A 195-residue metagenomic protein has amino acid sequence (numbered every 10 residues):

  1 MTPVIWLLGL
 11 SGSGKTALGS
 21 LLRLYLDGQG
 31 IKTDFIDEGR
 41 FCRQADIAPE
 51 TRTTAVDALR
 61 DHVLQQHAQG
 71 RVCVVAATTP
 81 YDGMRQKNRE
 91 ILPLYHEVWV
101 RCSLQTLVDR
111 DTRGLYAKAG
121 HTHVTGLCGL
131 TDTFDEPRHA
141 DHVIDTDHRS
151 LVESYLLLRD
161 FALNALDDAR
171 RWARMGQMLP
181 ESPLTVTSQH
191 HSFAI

Functional and structural regions predicted by a protein language model:
V4: Walker A (P-loop) ATP-phosphate-binding motif of ABC ATPase nucleotide-binding domains
L7: Hydrophobic anchor at the beta1->P-loop junction of P-loop NTPases
S11: The conserved Walker
K15: Conserved lysine of the Walker
S20-A68: Conserved substrate/cofactor phosphate-moiety recognition/catalytic segment in nucleotide-dependent phosphotransferases
F35, Y95-W99, D141-V143: Conserved beta-strand scaffold positions in the cores of enzyme catalytic domains, especially in NTP/NDP-utilizing
E50-H96, V100: Glycine-rich phosphate-binding loop used to anchor ATP phosphates in small-molecule kinases, encompassing both
D109-L157, L163-T185: Small-molecule kinase domains that catalyze NTP-dependent phosphoryl transfer to phosphate-bearing small molecules
